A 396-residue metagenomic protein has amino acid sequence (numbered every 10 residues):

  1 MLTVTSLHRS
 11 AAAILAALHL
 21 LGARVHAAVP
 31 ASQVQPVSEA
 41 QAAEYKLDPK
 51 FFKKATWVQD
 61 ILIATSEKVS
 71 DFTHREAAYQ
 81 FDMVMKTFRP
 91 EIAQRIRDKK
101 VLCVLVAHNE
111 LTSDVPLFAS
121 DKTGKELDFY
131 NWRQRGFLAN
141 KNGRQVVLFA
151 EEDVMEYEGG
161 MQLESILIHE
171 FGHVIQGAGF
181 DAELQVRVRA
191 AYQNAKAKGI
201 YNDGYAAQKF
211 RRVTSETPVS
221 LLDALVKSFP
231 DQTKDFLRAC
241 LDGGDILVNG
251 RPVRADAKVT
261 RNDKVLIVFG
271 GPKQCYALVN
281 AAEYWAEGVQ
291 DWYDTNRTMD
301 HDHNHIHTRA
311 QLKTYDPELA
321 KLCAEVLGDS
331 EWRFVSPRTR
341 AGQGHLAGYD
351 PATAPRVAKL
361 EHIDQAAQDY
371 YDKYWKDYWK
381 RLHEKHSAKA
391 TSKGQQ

Functional and structural regions predicted by a protein language model:
M1-A12: Bacterial N-terminal signal peptides that target proteins for export
A11-G22: Bacterial N-terminal signal peptides
A23-A27, A42: Boundary at the C-terminal end of the N-terminal hydrophobic targeting segment
Q59-I61, V69-I200, K264, D302-H305: Acidic/His-rich structured neighborhood in mature extracellular/periplasmic domains
T65-K68, Y205, P272-V279, I306-Q311: Active-site rim elements
G177-A206, S215, K264, G271-T298: Post-HExxH zinc-binding segment in Zn-dependent metallohydrolases
A206-V265, F269: A basic, amphipathic helix-loop patch mediating RNA/tRNA/ribosome contacts
L278, A282, E287-Q396: Pan-zinc metallopeptidase signature
